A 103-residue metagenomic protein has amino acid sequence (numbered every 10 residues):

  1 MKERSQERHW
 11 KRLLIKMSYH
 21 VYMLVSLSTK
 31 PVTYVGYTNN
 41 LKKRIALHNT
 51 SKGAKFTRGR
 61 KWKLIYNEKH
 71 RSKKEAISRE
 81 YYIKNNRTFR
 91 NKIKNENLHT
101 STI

Functional and structural regions predicted by a protein language model:
M1-R60, N67-H70, E75-K84, T88-F89 (+1 more regions): GIY-YIG nuclease catalytic motif and its immediate N-terminal context
